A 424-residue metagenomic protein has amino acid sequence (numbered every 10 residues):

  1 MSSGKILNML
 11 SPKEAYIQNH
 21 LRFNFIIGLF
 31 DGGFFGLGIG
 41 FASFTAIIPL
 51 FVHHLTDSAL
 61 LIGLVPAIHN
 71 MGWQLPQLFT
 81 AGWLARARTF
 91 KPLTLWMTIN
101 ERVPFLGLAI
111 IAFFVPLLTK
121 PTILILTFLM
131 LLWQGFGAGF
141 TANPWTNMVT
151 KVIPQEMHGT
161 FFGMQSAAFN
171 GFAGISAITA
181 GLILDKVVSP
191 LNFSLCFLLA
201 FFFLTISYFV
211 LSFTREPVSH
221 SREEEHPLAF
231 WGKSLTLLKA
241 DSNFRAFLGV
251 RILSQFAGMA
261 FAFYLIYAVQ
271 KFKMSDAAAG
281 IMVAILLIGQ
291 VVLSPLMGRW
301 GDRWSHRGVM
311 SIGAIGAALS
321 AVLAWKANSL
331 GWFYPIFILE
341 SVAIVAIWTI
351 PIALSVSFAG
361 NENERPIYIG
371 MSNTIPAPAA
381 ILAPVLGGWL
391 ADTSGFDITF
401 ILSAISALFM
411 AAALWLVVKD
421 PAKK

Functional and structural regions predicted by a protein language model:
S2-L75, L84, K91-T94, T98-E101 (+2 more regions): Helix-loop boundary and gating motifs at the non-cytosolic
A59-L60, K91, Q155-M164, D276 (+2 more regions): Loop-to-transmembrane helix entry/capping segments in MFS-fold secondary transporters and related SLC/MFSD carriers
P76-T89, L184-D185, L293-S305, A391: Helix-to-loop junctions at the C-terminal end of transmembrane segments in multipass secondary transporters
F90-P92, P121-I123, L182-F202, W389-A407: A membrane-interface helix-boundary motif in multi-pass transporters
P92-I110, L198-F201, G308-L323, I401-A404: Structural signature of the two symmetry-related core transmembrane helices
I110-M130, W325-F337: Helix-loop junctions at membrane interfaces in 12-TM secondary transporters
F140-I153, A346-G360: Intracellular juxtamembrane helix-capping segments at the cytosolic ends of symmetry-related transmembrane helices
R215-K233, A422-K424: Flexible cytoplasmic inter-helical loops of multi-pass small-molecule transporters
